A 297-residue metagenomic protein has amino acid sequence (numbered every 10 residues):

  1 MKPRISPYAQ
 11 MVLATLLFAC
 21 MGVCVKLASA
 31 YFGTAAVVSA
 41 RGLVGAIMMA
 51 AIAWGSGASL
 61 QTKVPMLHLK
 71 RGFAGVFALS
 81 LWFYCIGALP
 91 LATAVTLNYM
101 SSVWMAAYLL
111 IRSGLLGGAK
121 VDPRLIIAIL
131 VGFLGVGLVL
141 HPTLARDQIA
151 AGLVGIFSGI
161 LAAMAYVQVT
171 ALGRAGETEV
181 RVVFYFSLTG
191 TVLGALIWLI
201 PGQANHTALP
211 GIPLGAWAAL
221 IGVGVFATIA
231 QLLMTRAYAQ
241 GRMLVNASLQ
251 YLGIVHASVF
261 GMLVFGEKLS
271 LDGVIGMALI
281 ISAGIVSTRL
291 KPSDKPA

Functional and structural regions predicted by a protein language model:
M1-A36, L130, A145-A171, V192: Glycine-/small-residue-enriched transmembrane alpha-helix faces in small-molecule transporters and effluxers
S6-A14, W54-F83, R124, A150-S158 (+1 more regions): Loop-to-transmembrane-helix transition segments
P7, Y31-F77, M105-Y108, L161-A165 (+2 more regions): Transmembrane alpha-helices of multi-pass small-molecule transport proteins
A40, L116, L249-A297: C-terminal-most transmembrane helix of multi-pass membrane proteins
M49, T143-H206, I212: Transmembrane alpha-helical segments that form core, pore/gating elements of small-molecule transporters/exporters
Y84, S101-L125, V255-G273: C-terminal transmembrane-helix exit sites in multi-pass transporters
A94-M100, G176-T189, T228-L263: Helix-helix packing/entry segments at the starts of transmembrane helices
V121-H141, D272-R289: Hydrophobic transmembrane alpha-helices of multi-pass small-molecule transport proteins
